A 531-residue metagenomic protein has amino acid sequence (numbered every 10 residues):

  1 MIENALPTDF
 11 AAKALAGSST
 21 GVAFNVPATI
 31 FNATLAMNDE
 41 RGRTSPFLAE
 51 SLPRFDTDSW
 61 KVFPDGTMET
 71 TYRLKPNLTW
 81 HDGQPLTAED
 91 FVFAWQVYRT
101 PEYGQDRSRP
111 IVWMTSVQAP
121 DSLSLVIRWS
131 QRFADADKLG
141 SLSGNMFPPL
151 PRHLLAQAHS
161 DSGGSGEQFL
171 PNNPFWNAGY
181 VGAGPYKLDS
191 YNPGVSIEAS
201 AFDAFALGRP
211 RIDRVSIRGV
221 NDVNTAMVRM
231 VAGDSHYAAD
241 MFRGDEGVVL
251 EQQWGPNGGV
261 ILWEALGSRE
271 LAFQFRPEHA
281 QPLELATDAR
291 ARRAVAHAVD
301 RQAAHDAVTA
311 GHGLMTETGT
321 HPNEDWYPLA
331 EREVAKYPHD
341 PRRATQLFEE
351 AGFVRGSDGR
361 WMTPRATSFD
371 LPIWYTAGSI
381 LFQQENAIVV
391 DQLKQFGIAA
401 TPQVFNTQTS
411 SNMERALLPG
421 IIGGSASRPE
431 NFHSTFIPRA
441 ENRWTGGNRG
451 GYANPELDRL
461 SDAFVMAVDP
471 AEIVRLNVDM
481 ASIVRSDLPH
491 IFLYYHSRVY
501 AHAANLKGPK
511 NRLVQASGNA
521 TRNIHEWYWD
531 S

Functional and structural regions predicted by a protein language model:
M1-N4, P372-W374: Short, well-ordered beta-strand segments
I2-F63, G179-A183: N-terminal lobe/hinge region of extracytoplasmic solute-binding protein
P7-L15, A36-N38, R43-P46, K61 (+7 more regions): Short, solvent-exposed loop/turn elements at domain surfaces
T57, V62-P64, R152-N172: Charged, glycine/proline-rich intrinsically disordered loops and linkers
D58, T67-R107, W113-P120, P174-Y180 (+5 more regions): Extracytoplasmic/periplasmic ligand-capture domains
S108-G164, A307: Surface-exposed binding/hinge segments that line and control ligand-binding clefts or catalytic entry sites
L493: Active-site-proximal polar cores
